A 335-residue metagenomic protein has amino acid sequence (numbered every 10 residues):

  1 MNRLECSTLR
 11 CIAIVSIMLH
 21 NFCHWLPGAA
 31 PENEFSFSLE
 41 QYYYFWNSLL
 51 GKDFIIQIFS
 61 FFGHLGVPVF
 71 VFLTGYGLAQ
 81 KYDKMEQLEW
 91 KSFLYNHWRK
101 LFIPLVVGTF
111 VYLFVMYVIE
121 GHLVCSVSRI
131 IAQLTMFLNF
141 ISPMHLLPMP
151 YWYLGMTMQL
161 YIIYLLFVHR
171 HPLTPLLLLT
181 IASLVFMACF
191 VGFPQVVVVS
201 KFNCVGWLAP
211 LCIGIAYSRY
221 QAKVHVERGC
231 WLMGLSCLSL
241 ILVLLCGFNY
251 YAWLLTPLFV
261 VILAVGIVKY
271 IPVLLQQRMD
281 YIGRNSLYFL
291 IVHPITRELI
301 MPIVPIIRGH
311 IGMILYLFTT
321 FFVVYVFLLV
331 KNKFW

Functional and structural regions predicted by a protein language model:
M1-L184, Y281, N285, P305-W335: Membrane-cytosol interface segments of multi-pass membrane proteins, especially ER/Golgi lipid-handling enzymes
V185-Y288, V292-L317: Alpha-helical transmembrane segments and terminal signal-anchor/GPI-anchor hydrophobic tails, characterized by long
